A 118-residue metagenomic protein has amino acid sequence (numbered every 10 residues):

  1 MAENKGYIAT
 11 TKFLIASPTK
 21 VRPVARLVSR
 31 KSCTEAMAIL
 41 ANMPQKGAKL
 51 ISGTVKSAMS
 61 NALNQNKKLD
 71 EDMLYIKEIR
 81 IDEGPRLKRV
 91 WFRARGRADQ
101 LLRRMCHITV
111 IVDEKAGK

Functional and structural regions predicted by a protein language model:
M1-I81, M105-K118: Ribosome large-subunit tunnel/peptidyl-transferase-proximal elements
D82-R86: Short, charged/polar surface micro-motifs in flexible loops or helix N-caps
K88-R97: Short, low-complexity, polybasic intrinsically disordered segments
D99-L102: Short Gly/Pro-enriched turn/cap motifs at secondary-structure boundaries
